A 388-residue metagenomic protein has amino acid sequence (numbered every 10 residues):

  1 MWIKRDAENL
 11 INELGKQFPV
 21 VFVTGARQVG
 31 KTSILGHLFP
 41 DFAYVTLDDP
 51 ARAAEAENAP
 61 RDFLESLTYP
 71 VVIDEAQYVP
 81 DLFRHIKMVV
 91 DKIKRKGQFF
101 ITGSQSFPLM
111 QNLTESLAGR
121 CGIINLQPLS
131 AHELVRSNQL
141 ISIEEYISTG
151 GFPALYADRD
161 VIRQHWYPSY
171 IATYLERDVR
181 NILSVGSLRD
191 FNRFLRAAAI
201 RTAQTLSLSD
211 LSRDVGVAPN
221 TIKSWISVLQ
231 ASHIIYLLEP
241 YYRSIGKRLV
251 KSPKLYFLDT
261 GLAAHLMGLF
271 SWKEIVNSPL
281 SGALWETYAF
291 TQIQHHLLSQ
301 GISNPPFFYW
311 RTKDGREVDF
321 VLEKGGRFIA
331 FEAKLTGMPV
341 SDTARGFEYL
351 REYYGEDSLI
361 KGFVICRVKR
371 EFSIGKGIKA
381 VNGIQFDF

Functional and structural regions predicted by a protein language model:
M1-N12: N-terminal pre-Walker A segment at the start of P-loop NTPase domains
E13, F42, L322-A330: Active-site beta-strand-loop-beta-strand hairpin of nuclease catalytic cores that positions key catalytic residues
K31: Conserved lysine of the Walker
I34: Hydrophobic positions on the alpha1 helix immediately C-terminal to the Walker A/P-loop
F83-F107, T114-E115: Conserved catalytic/switch belt of AAA+ P-loop NTPases
F107-G122, Q139-L140: Short regulatory helix/loop adjacent to the ATP-binding pocket of P-loop NTPases
N138, R367-F388: Domain-level recognition of nuclease-like catalytic cores that cleave nucleotide substrates
D160-F328: Accessory nucleic acid-recognition modules appended to NTPase machines
